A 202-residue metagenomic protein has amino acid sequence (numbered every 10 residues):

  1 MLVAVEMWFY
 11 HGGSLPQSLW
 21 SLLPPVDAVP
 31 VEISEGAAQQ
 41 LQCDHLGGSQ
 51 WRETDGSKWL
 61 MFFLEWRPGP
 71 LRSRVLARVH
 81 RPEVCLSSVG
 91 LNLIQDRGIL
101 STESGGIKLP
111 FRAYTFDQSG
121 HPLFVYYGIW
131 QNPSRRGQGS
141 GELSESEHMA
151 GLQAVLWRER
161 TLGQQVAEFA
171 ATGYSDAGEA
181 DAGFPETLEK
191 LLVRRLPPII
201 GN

Functional and structural regions predicted by a protein language model:
M1, Y10, D44, S49-E53 (+2 more regions): Aromatic-residue detector
L2-P24: Hydrophobic alpha-helical transmembrane segments in integral membrane proteins
M7, L123-F124, D181: Generic intrinsically disordered, low-complexity segments enriched for polar/acidic and small residues
S21-D27, E32-R158: Short, solvent-exposed recognition patches
G163-N202: Surface-exposed amphipathic alpha-helical segments
